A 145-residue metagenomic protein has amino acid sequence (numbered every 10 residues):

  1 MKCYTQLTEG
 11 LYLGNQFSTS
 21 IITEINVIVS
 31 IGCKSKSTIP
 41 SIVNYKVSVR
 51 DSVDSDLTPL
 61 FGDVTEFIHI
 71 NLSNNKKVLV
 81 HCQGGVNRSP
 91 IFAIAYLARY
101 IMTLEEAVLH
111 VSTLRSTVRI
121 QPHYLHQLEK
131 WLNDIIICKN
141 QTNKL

Functional and structural regions predicted by a protein language model:
M1-V78, A98-I136: Cysteine-based protein phosphatase catalytic domain of the PTP/DSP
N75-I94: A phosphate-binding catalytic loop at a beta-strand-loop-alpha-helix junction that coordinates phosphoryl groups
S89-I91, I136-N140: A eukaryotic "domain-to-IDR transition" signal
K144-L145: Intrinsically disordered, low-complexity regulatory segments in eukaryotic proteins
